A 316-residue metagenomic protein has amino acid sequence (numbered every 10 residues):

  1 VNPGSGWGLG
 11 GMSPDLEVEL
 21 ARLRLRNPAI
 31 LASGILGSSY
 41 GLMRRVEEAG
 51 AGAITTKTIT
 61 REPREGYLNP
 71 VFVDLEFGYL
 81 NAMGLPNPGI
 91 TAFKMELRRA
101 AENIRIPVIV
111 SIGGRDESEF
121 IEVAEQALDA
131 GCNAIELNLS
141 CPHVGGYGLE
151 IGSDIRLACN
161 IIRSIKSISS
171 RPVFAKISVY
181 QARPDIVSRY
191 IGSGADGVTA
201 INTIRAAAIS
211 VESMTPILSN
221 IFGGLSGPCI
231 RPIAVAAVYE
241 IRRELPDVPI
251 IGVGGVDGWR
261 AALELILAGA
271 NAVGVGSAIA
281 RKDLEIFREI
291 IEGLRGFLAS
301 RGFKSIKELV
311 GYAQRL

Functional and structural regions predicted by a protein language model:
W7-V108, G114: N-terminal capping/small domains of soluble enzymes
R24-I30, I104-V110, I168-S178, R243-V253: Short beta-strand/loop segments at the ligand-binding rim of alpha/beta enzyme cores
L31, I54, F93, V110 (+6 more regions): Conserved, mostly hydrophobic/aromatic
G34-L36, S111-R115, I177-A182, V248-R260: Glycine-rich beta-to-alpha transition loops that act as phosphate-gripper elements at the mouths of alpha/beta enzyme
G41-R45, E119-D129, Q181-S193, R243-L245 (+1 more regions): Catalytic cores of alpha/beta
T56-R61, N138-H143, G197-A207, G255-V256 (+1 more regions): Glycine-rich phosphate-binding active-site loops on the catalytic face of alpha/beta enzymes
R64-F77, I209-G223, A278-F303: C-terminal helical cap(s) of enzyme catalytic domains, especially alpha/beta-barrels
G78-A82, N87, P142-L157, I186-V248: Glycine/Thr-rich beta-alpha phosphate-binding loop at enzyme active sites
